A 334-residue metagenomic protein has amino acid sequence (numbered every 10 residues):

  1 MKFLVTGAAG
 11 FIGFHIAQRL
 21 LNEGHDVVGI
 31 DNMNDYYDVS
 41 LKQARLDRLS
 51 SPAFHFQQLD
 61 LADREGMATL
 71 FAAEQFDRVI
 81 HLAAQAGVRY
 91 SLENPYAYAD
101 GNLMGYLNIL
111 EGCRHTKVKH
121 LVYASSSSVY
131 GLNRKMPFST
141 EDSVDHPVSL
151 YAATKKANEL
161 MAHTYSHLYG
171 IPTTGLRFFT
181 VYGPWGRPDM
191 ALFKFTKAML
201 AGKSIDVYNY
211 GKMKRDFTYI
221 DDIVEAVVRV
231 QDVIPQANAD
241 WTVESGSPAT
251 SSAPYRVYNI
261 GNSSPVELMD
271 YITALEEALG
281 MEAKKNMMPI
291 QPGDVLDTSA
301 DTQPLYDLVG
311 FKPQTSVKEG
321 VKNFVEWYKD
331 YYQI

Functional and structural regions predicted by a protein language model:
M1-V181, Q231, F311, T315 (+3 more regions): N-terminal Rossmann-like NAD(P)+-binding domain of SDR-like oxidoreductases, especially those catalyzing
I16-R19, M199-I334: C-terminal substrate-binding subdomain of Rossmann-fold SDR/epimerase-dehydratase oxidoreductases
K42, D63, A191-L192, I223: Amphipathic coiled-coil/heptad-repeat helices and related helical stalk/stem segments that mediate oligomerization
A157, M161, Y165, F195 (+2 more regions): Hydrophobic alpha-helix immediately C-terminal to the catalytic Tyr-X-X-X-Lys motif of short-chain
W185: Conserved GTPase G-domain signal focused on the G5
